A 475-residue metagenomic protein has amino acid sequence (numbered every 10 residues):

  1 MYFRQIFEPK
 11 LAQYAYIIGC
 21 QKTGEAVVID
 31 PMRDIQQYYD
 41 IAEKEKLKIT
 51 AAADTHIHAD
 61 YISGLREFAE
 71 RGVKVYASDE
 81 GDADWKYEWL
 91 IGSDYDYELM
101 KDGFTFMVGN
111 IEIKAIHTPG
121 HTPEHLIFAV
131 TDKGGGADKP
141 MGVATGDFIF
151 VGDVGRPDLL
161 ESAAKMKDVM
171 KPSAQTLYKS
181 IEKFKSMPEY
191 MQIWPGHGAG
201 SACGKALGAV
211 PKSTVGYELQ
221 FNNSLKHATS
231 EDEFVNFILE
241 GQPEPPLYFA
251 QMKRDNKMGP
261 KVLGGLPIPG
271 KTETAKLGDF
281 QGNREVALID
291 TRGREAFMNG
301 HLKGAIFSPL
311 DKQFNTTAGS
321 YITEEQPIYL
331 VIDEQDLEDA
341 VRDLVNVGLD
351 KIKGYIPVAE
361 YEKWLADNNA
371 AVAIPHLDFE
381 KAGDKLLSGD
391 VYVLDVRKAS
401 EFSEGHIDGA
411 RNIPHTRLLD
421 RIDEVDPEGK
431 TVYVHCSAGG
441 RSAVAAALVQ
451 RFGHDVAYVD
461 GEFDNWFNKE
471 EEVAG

Functional and structural regions predicted by a protein language model:
F3-Q5, Y16-I17, T105-D138, G142-V143 (+1 more regions): Core dinuclear metal-dependent hydrolase active-site scaffold
A12, T23-A26, R33-H117, T131-G134 (+2 more regions): Active-site HxH/HxHxD metal-binding segment of metal-dependent hydrolases
I29, T55, G146, G152 (+3 more regions): Active-site flanking residues adjacent to catalytic metal/cofactor-binding acidic residues
P31-M32, I57, E80-G81, H121-T122 (+6 more regions): Active-site metal-binding loops of divalent metal-dependent hydrolases
A52-I62, H117-H125, I193-S201, V434-A438: Histidine-centered catalytic micro-motifs
E88-L90, R156-D158, K167-M170, Y217-Q251 (+3 more regions): Rhodanese-like catalytic fold shared by cysteine-dependent sulfurtransferases and DSP/PTP-type phosphatases
E112, T122-E244: Metallo-beta-lactamase
P195-G200, K205-A206, A250-M252, T291-G293 (+1 more regions): Short, well-ordered beta-to-alpha junction loops that form the rim of enzyme active sites and present histidine/acidic
